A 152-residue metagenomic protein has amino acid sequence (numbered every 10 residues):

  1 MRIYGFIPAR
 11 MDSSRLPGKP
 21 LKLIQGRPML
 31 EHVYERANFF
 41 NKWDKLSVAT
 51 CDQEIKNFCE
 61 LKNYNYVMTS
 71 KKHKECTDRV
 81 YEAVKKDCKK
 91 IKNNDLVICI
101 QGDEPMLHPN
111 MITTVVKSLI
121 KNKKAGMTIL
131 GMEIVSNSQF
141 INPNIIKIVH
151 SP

Functional and structural regions predicted by a protein language model:
M1-R2, K89-K90, K121: Short, Lys/Arg-enriched, disordered terminal segments
R2-T50: N-terminal glycine-rich phosphate-binding loop and ensuing alpha1 helix
R2-Y4, L96, M127: Residue-level preference for the first positions of well-ordered beta-strands
P8, C99-Q101, L130-E133: Short beta-strand segments
W43, K92-N94, N122-A125: Short, high-confidence coil segments that cap the C-terminus of an alpha-helix and link into the following beta-strand
S47, Q53-K117: Short phosphate-binding loop-to-helix
L107-P152: Conserved core of the sugar-phosphate nucleotidyltransferase
